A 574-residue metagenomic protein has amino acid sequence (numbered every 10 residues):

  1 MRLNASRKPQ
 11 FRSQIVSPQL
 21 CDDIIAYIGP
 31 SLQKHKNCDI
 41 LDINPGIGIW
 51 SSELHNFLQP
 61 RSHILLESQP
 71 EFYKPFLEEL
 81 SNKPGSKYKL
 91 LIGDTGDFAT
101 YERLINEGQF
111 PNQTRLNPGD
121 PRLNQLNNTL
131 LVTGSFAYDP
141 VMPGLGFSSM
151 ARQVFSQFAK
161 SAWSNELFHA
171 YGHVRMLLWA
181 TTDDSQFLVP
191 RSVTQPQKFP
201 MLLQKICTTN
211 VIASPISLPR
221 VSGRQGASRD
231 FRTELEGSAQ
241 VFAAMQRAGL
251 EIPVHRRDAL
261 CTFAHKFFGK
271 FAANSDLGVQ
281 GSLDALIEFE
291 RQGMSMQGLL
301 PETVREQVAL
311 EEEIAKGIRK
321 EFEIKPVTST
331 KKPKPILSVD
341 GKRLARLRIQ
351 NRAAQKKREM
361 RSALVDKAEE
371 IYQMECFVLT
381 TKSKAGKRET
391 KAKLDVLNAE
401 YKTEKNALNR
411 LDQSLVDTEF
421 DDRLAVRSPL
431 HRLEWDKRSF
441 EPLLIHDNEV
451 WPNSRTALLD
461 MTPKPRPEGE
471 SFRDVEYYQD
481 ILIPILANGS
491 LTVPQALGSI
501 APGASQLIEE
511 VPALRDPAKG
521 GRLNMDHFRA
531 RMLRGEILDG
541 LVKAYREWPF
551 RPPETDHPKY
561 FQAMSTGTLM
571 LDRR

Functional and structural regions predicted by a protein language model:
M1-F472: Catalytic cores of RNA-modifying enzymes
R2-L3, D412-T418, R427-E434, L444-R574: C-terminal target-recognition/interaction regions appended to catalytic cores
